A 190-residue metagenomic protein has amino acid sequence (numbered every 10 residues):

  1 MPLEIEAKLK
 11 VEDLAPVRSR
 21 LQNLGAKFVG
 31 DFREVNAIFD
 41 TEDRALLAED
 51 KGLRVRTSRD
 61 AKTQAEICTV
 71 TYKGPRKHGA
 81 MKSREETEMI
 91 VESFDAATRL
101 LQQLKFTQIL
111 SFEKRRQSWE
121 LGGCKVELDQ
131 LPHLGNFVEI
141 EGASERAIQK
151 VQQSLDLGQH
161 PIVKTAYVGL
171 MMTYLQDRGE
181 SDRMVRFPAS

Functional and structural regions predicted by a protein language model:
M1-K125, L157-S190: N-terminal strand-loop-strand beta-hairpin
D129-L134: A contiguous pocket-lining binding segment that forms or flanks enzyme active sites
F137: Extracellular structured ligand-interaction cores
E145-R146: An amphipathic alpha-helical core segment
Q149-L155: Internal alpha/beta scaffold segment
